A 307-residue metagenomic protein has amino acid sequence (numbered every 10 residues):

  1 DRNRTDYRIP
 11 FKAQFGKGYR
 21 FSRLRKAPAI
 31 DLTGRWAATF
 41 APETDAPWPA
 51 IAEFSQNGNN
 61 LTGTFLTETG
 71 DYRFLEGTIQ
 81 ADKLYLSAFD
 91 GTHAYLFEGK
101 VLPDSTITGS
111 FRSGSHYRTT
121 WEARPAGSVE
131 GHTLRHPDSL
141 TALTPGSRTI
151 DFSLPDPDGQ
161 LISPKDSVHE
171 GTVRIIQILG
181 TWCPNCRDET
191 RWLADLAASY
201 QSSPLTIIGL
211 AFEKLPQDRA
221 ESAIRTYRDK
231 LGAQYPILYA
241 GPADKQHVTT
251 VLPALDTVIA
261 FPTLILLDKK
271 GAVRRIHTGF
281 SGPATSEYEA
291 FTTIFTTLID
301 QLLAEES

Functional and structural regions predicted by a protein language model:
D1, S22-R23, I30-L102: Central antiparallel beta-sheet cores of small beta-barrel/beta-sandwich binding domains
R2-R35, E43, R73-T78, V101 (+1 more regions): Edge beta-strand at a domain terminus
E130-D166: N-terminal "domain-start" segment that seeds a small globular fold
R135-P137, A260-S307: Thiol-/selenol-based redox modules, centered on thioredoxin-like and closely related oxidoreductase domains
R148, T172, I259-F261: Short, small/polar residue-rich loop motifs at catalytic or cofactor-binding pockets
S163-R187, L193, I207: Short active-site neighborhood of thiol/selenol oxidoreductases, capturing the structured segment around
D188-G232, D244-V251: Structural microenvironment flanking redox-active thiols in thiol-disulfide oxidoreductases
G232-P236, P253-I265: Structural micro-motif
